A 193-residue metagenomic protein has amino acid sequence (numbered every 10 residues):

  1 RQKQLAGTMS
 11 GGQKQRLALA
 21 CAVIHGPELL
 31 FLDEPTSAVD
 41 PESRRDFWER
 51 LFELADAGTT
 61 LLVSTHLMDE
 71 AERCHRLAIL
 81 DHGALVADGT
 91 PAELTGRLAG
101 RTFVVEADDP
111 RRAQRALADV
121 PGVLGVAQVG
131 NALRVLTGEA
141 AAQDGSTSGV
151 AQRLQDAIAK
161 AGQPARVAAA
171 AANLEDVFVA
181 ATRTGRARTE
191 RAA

Functional and structural regions predicted by a protein language model:
R1-L80, A87: ABC transporter nucleotide-binding domains
F52, A92-T95, Q155, V179: Solvent-exposed, non-membrane alpha-helical residues enriched in polar/charged side chains
C74-A78, G96-R101: Short, flexible active-site loops
H82-A84, D88-L94: Conserved beta-to-alpha transition
A99-G185: Short, charged/small-residue-rich alpha-helical element at the C-terminal edge of ABC transporter nucleotide-binding
T184-A193: ABC-family P-loop ATPase nucleotide-binding domain
